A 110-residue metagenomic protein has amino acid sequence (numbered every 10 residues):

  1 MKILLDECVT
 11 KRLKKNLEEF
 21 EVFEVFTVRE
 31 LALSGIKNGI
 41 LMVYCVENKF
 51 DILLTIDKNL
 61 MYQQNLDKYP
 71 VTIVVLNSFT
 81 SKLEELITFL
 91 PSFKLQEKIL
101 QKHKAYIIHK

Functional and structural regions predicted by a protein language model:
K2-N48: N-terminal first-folded block
L5, R29, I56, L76-N77: A secondary-structure boundary/capping signal
K14-K15, Q63-N65, E85: Short glycine-/acidic-enriched loop or helix-start segments at secondary-structure transitions that form or flank
E21, Y69-V71: Short, structured coil segments at secondary-structure junctions
L31-A32, L60, F79-S81: Short histidine/acidic/glycine/proline-rich micro-motifs that form metal- and phosphate-coordinating active-site loops
N38, N65-K68: Short secondary-structure transition/capping segments
C45-L66: Acidic, metal-binding active-site segment of PIN/NYN-like and related structure-specific nucleases
T72-K110: C-terminal structural segments of small proteins and small subunits
